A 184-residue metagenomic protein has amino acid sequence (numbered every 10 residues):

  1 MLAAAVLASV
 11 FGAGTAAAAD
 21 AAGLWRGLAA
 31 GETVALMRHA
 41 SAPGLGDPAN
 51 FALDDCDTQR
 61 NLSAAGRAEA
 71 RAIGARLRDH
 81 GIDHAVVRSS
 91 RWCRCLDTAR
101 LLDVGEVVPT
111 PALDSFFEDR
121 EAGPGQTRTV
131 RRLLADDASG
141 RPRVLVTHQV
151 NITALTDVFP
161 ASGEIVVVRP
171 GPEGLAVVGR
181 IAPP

Functional and structural regions predicted by a protein language model:
M1-V6: N-terminal export leaders
G14-A18: Sec/Tat signal peptide C-region and signal peptidase I cleavage site
A19-P111, F116-R120, R128, V158-P184: Active-site-proximal alpha-helix that buttresses catalytic centers in soluble enzyme cores
R26-G27, A135-D137: A short acidic-Thr-Gly-centered motif at the start of a beta-strand
E32-V34, S139-T147: Generic beta-sheet signal
H80-I82, D137-R141: Glycine-rich phosphate-binding loop signature in dinucleotide/nucleotide-binding domains
T127-D136: A short, acidic, amphipathic alpha-helical segment used as a generic capping/interface helix at domain edges
